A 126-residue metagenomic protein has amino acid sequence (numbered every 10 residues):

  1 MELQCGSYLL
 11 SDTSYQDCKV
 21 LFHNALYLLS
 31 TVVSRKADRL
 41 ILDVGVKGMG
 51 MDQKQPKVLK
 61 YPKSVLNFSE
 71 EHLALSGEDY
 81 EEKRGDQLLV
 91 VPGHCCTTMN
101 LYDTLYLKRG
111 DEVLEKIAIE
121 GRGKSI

Functional and structural regions predicted by a protein language model:
M1-I126: Active-site anion/phosphate-binding pocket segments in diverse small-molecule metabolic enzymes
